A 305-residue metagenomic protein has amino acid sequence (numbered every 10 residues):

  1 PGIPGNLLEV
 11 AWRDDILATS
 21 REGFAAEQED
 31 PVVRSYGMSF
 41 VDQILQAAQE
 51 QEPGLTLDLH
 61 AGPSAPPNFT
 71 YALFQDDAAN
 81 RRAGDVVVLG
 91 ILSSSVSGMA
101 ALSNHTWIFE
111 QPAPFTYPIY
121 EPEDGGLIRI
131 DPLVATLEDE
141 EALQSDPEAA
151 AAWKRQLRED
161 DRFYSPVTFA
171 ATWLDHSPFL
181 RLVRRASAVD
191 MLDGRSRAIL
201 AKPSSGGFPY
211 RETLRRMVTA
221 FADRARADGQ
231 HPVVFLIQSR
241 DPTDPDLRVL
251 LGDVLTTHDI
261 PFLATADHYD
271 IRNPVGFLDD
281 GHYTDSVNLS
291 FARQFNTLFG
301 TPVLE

Functional and structural regions predicted by a protein language model:
P1-L59, N68, Y269-N273: Membrane/wall-proximal cationic-aromatic binding patches
E27-V33, V86-V96, R158-H268: Conserved, well-ordered alpha-helix/loop/beta-strand core segments that scaffold catalytic motifs
S39-Q43, P63-P67, S93-G98, L127 (+2 more regions): Solvent-exposed loop/turn segments at secondary-structure junctions within structured extracellular/periplasmic domains
S39-Q43, S64-N68, F208-R215, P245 (+1 more regions): Soluble non-cytosolic domains of exported or imported proteins
A48-E50, L102, T106-I108, D246-T257: Short, aromatic/basic amphipathic alpha-helical patches
D58-Y71, A78: A conserved hydrophobic secondary-structure block that centers on an alpha-helix together with its immediately flanking
Y71-A198: Interaction-surface signature
F277-E305: Histidine-centered active-site loop/cap adjacent to the catalytic His in serine esterases/O-acetyl transfer systems
